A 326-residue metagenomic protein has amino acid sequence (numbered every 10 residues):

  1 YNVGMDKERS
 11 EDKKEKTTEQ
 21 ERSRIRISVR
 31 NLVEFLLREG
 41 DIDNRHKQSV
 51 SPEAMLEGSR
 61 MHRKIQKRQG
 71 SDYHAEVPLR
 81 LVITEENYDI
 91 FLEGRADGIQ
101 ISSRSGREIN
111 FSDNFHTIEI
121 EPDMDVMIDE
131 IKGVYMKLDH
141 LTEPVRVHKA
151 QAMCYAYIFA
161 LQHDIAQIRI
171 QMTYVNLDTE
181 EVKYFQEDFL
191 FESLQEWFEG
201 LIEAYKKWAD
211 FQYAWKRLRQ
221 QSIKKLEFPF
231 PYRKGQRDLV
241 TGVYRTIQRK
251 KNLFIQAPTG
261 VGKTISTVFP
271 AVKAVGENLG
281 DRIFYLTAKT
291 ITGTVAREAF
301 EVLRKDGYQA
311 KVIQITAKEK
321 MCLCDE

Functional and structural regions predicted by a protein language model:
G4-H116, I120-P122: Metal-dependent nuclease catalytic cores that hydrolyze phosphodiester bonds in DNA/RNA, characterized by
T84-Q195: Mg2+/Mn2+-dependent nuclease catalytic core
E192-K225: Charged, low-complexity
W215-Q256: Conserved pre-motif I regulatory segment
L226-E227, L279-E326: A substrate-engagement module of RecA-like helicase motors
Y244-R245, T264-L279, A299-L303: Walker A/P-loop NTP-binding motif
Q248-P270: Walker A/P-loop
